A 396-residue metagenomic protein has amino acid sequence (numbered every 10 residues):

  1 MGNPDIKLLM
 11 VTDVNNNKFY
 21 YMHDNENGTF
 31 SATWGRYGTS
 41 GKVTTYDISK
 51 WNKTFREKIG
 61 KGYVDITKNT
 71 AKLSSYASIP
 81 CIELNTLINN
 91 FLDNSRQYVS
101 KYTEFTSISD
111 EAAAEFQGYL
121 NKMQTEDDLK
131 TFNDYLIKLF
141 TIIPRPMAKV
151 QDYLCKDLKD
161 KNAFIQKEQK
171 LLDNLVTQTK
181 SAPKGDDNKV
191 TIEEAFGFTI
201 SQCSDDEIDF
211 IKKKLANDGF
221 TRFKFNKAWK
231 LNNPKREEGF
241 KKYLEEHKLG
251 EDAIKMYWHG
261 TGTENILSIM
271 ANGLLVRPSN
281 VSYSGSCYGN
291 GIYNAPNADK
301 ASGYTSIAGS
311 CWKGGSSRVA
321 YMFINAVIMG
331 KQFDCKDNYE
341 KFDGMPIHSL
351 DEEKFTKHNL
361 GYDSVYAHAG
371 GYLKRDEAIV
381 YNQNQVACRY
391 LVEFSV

Functional and structural regions predicted by a protein language model:
M1-F19, D24-S31, R36-T45, K50-N265 (+1 more regions): Intrinsically disordered, low-complexity terminal and linker regions
G2, S40, N52-G60, K242-V396: Segments that shape or occlude catalytic/ligand-binding pockets
